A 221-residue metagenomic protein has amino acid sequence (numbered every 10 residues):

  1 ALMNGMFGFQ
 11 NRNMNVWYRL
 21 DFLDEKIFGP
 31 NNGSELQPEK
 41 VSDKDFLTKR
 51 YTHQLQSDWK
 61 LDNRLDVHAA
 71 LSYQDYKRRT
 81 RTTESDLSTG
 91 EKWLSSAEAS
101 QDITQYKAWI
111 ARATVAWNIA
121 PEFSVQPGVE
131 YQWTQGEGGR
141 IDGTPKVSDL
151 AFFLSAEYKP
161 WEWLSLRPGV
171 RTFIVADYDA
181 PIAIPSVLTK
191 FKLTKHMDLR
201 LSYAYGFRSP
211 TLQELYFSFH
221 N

Functional and structural regions predicted by a protein language model:
A1-N221: Outer-membrane beta-barrel proteins, especially TonB-dependent receptors
